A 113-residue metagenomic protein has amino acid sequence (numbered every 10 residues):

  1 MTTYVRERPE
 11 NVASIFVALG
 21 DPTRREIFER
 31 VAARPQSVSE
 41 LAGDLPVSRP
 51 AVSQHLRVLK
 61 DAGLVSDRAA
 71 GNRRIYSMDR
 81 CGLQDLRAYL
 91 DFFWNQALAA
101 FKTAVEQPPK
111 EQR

Functional and structural regions predicted by a protein language model:
M1-I15, R30-D44, R49, V58-A62 (+2 more regions): C-terminal regulatory/oligomerization modules of transcriptional regulators
A13, L19-R25: Short alpha-helical elements of helix-turn-helix
F16-V17, I75: Short basic coil micro-motifs at the edges of alpha-helical modules that engage polyanionic partners
D21, D67-A69: Conserved strand-loop elements at the edges of beta-sheets that form or border functional pockets
A69-I75: Short, Lys/Arg-rich nucleic-acid/phosphate-binding segment
